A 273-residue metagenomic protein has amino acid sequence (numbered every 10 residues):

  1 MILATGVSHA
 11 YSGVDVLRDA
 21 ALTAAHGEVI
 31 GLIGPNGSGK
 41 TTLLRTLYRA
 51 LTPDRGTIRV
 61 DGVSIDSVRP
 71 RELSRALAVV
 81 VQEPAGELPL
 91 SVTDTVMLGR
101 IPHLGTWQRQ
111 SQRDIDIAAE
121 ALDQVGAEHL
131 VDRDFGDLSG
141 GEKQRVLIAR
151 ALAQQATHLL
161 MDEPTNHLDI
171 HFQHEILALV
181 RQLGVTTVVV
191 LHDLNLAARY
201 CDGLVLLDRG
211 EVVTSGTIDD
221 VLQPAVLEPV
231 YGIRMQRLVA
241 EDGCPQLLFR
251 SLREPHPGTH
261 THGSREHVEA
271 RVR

Functional and structural regions predicted by a protein language model:
I33-P35: The feature captures the beta-strand-to-loop junction immediately N-terminal to the Walker
Y48: Helix-to-loop junction immediately C-terminal to a conserved catalytic motif
G56-S64, L73: Conserved ABC transporter NBD signature motif
M97, Q112-L130: Conserved ABC ATPase "signature" region
R109, D134-L138, E142: Conserved ABC ATPase signature
L159-E163, L168: Catalytic Walker B motif of ABC-type/P-loop ATPase nucleotide-binding domains
E228-R273: ABC ATPase nucleotide-binding domains
